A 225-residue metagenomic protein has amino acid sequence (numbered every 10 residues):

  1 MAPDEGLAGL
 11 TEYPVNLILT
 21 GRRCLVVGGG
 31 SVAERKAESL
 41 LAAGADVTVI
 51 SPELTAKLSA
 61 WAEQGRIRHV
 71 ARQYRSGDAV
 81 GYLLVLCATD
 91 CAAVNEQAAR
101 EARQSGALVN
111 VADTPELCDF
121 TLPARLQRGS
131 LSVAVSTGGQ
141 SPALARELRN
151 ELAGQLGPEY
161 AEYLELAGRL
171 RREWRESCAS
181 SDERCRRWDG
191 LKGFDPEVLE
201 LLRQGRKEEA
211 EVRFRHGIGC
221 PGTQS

Functional and structural regions predicted by a protein language model:
M1-W61: Hydrophobic, well-ordered beta-alpha structural blocks that scaffold small-molecule cofactor pockets
S31-V32, A93, G139: Residue-level detector of alpha-helix initiation sites
V47, H69, L108-V109: Hydrophobic beta-strand scaffold residues
S51, H69-Q73, D113: Short loop/edge segments at beta-strand edges and connector loops that shape dinucleotide/nucleotide cofactor-binding
A60-V80: Glycine-rich, highly charged phosphate/nucleotide-binding loops
L84-D90, N95-L122: ADP-ribose/adenylate-binding Rossmann-like module
V111-A161: E1/E1-like adenylate-forming module used to activate ubiquitin-like modifiers and sulfur-carrier proteins
G139-S225: An accessory alpha-helical subdomain
